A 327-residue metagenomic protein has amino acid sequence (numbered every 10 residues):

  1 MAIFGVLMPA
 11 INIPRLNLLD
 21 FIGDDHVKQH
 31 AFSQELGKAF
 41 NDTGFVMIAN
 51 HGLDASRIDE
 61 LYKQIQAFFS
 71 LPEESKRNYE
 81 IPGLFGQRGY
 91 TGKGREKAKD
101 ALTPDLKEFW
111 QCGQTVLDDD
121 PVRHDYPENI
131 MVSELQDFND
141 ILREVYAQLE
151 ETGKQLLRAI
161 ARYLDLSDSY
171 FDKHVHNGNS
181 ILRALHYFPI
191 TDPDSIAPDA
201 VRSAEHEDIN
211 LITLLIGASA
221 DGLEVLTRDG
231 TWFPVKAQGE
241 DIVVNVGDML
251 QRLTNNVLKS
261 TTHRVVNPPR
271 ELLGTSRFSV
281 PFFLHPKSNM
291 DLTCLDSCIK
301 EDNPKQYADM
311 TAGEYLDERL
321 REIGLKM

Functional and structural regions predicted by a protein language model:
A2-M327: Peripheral, non-catalytic segments flanking oxidoreductase cores
